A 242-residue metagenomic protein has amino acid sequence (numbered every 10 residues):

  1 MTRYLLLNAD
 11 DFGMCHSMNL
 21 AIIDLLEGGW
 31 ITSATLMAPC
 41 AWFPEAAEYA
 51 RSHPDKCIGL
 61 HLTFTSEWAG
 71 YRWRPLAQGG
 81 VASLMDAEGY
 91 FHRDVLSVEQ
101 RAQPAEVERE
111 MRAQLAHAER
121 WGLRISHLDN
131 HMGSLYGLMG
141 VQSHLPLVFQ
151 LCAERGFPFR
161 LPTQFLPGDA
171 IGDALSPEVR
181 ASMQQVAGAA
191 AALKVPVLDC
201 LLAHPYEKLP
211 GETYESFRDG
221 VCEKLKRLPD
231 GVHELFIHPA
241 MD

Functional and structural regions predicted by a protein language model:
M1-A69: Active-site beta->alpha N-cap acidic-glycine motif
Y4-L6, I31-T35, D55-H61, I125-D129 (+3 more regions): Structural preference for beta-strand elements that scaffold enzyme active sites
D10-F12, M37-P39, H61-E67, G133-L135 (+3 more regions): Active-site beta-loop-alpha junctions enriched in small/polar residues
M18-N19, F43, V107, M111 (+3 more regions): Aromatic/hydrophobic pocket-lining residues that form the small-molecule binding cavity in soluble enzyme cores
I22-G28, F43-C57, R72-D86, E119-G122 (+3 more regions): Acidic (Asp/Glu)-rich catalytic clusters
R51-H117, L123-M139, P162-A170: Metal-dependent polysaccharide deacetylase catalytic core of the NodB/CE4 family, i.e., the active-site-bearing domain
R112-K194, K208-S216, K226: Catalytic domains of cell-wall/extracellular-matrix polysaccharide-remodeling enzymes, centered on de-N-acetylation
C200-K208, Y214-D242: C-terminal active-site rim and adjoining tail of enzyme catalytic domains
